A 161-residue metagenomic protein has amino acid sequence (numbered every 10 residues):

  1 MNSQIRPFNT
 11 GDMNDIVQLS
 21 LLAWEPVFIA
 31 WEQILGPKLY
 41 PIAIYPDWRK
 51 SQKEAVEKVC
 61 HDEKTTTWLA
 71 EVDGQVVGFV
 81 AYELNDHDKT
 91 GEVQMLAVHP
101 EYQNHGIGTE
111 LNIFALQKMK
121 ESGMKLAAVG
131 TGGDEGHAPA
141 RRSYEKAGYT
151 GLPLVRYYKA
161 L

Functional and structural regions predicted by a protein language model:
N2-Q4: Extreme N-terminal starter segment of soluble prokaryotic enzymes
P7-M13, Q18-Q94, H99, N112 (+2 more regions): Acetyl-CoA-dependent GNAT
H87, G132, Y157: Residue-level "edge-of-site" marker
Y102, G106-F114: Conserved acetyl-CoA pyrophosphate-binding loop and the N-cap/start of the following alpha-helix in GNAT-like
Q103, A128-A140, A160-L161: Conserved beta-strand-loop-alpha-helix junction that forms the acyl-donor binding cleft
K125, T150: Short acidic/polar active-site loop segments enriched in Thr and Asp
Y144, Y149: Conserved active-site tyrosine of GNAT-family acetyltransferases
P153-A160: Short, basic/aromatic-enriched C-terminal tail that caps enzymatic domains
